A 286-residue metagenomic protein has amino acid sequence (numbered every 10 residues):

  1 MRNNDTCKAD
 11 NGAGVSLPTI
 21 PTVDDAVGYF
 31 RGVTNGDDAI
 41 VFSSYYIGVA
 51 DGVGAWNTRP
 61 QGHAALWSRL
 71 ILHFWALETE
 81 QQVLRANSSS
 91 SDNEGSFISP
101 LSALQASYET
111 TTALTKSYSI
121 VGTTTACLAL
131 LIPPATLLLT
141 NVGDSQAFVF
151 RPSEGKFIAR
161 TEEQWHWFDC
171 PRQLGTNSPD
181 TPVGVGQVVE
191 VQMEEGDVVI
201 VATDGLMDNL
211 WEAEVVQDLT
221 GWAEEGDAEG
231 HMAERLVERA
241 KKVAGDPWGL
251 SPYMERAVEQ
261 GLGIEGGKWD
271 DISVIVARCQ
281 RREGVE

Functional and structural regions predicted by a protein language model:
M1-E286: PP2C/PPM-type serine/threonine phosphatase catalytic domain
